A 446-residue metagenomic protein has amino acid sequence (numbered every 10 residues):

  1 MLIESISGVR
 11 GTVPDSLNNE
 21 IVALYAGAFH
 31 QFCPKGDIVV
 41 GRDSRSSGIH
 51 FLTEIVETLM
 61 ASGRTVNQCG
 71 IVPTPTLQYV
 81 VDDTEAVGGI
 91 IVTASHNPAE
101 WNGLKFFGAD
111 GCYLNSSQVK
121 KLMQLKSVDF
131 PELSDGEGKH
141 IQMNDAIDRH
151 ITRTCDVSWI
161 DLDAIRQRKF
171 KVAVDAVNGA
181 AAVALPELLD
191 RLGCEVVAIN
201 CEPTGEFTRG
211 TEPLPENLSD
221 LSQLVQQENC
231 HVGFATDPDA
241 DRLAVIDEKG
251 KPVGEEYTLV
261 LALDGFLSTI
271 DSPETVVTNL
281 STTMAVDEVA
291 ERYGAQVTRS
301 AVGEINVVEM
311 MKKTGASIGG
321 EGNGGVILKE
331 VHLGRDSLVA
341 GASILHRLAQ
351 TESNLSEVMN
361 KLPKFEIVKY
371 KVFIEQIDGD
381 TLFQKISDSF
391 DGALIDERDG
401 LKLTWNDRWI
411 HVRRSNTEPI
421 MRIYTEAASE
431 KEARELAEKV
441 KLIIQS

Functional and structural regions predicted by a protein language model:
M1-G63, Q68, V87, H140-V172: An N-terminal, well-structured beta->alpha segment
E4-S5, V40, V66-G70, I91-V92 (+8 more regions): General beta-strand structural signal in soluble alpha/beta enzymes
T12, N102-E228: Gly/Ser/Thr-enriched, mixed-charge loops and adjacent short helices that form phosphate/oxyanion-binding elements
G27, Q31, I38-N102, E187-I246: N-terminal small/polar loop signature for handling phosphorylated ligands or for N-terminal nucleophile
M60, K120-T152, D156, E248-G322 (+1 more regions): Proline/glycine-rich low-complexity loops and linkers
A86-W101, V225-D247, K251-P252, V297-D336: Glycine-rich phosphate-binding loop
S268, S272-S446: Phosphate-binding and adjacent anionic-ligand microenvironments
